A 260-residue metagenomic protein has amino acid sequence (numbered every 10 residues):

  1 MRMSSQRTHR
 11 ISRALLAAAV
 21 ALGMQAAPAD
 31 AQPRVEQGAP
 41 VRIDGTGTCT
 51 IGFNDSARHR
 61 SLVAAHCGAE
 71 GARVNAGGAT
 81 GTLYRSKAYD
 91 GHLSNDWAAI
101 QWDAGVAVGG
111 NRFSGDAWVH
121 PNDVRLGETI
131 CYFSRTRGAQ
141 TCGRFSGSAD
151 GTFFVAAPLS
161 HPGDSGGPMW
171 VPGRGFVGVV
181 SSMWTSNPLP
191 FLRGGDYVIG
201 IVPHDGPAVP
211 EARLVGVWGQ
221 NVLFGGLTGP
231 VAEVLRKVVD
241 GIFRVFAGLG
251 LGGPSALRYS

Functional and structural regions predicted by a protein language model:
M1-A31: Secretory targeting and sorting signals
L16-Q25, F53, G167, G250: Hydrophobic alpha-helical membrane segments, chiefly transmembrane helices and signal peptide h-regions, characterized
L22-G38, R244, G248-Y259: C-terminal region of N-terminal signal peptides and the immediate post-cleavage residues of exported proteins
Q32-A107, G147-P158, P162, P168-R213 (+1 more regions): Catalytic histidine site
A65, G71, A104, S134 (+6 more regions): Sec/Tat-exported extracytoplasmic proteins
A107-D116: Short, structured beta-strand/loop micro-motifs enriched in basic residues and often containing a Trp
G115-S165, S182-W184: Flexible, gly/ser-rich surface segments that form the specificity/activation loops bordering the active-site cleft
V209-S260: PDZ/PDZ-like groove recognition
